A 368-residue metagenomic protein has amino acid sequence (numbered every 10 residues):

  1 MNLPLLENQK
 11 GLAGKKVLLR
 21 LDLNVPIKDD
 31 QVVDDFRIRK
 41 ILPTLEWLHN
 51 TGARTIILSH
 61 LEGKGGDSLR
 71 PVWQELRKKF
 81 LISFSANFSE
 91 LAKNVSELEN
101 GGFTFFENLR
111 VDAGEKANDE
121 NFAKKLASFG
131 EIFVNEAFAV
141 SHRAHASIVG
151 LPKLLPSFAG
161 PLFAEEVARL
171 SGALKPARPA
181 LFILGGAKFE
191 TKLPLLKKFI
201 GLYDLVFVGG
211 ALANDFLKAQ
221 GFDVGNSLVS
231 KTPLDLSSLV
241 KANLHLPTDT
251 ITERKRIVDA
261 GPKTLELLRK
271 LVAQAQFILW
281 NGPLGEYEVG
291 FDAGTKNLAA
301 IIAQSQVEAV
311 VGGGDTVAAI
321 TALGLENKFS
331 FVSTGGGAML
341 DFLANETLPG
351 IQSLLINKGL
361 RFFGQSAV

Functional and structural regions predicted by a protein language model:
M1-V368: Active-site loop-to-helix "anion-binding N-cap" substructures in soluble metabolic enzymes
